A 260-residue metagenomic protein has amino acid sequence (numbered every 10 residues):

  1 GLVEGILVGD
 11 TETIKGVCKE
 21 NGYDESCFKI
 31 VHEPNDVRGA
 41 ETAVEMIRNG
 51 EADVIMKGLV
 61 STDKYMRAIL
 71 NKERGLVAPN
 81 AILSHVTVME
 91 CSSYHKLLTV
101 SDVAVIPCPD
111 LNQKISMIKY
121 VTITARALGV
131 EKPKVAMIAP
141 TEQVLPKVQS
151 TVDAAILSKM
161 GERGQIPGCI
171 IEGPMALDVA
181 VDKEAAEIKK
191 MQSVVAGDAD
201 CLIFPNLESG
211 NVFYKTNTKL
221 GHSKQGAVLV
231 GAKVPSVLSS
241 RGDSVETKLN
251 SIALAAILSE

Functional and structural regions predicted by a protein language model:
G1-V195, D200-E260: Anion-binding alpha/beta catalytic cores of soluble intermediary-metabolism enzymes, centered on
